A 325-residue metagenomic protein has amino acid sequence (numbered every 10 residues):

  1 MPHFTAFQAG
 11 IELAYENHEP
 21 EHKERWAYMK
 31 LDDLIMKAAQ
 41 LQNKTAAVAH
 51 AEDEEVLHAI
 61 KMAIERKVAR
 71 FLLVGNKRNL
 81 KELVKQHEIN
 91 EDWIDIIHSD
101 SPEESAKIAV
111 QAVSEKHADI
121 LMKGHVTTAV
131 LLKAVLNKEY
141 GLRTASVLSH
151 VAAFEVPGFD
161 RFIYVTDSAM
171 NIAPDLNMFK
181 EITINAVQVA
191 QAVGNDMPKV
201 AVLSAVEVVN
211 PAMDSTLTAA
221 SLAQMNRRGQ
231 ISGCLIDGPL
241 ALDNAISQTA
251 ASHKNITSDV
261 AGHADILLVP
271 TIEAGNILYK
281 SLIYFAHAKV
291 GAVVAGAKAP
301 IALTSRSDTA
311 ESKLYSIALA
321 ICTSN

Functional and structural regions predicted by a protein language model:
E12-Y28: Short, Lys/Arg-enriched N-terminal segments with co-localized hydrophobic residues within the first ~10-30 amino acids
E24-N325: Anion-binding alpha/beta catalytic cores of soluble intermediary-metabolism enzymes, centered on
